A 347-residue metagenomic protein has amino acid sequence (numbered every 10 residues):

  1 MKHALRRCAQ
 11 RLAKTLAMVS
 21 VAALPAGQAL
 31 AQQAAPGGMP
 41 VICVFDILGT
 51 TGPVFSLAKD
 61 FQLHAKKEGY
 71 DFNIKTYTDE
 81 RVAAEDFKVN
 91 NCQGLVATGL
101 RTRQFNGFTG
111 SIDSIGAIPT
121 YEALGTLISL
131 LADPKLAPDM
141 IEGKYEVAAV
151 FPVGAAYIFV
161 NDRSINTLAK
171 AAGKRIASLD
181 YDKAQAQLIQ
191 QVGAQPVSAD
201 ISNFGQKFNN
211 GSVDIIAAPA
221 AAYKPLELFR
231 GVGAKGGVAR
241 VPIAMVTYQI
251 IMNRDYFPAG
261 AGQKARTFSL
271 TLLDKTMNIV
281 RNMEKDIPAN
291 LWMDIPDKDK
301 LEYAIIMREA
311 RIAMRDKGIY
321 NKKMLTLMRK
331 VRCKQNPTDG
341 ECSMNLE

Functional and structural regions predicted by a protein language model:
K2-L16: Bacterial N-terminal signal peptides that target proteins for export
A13-P25: Bacterial N-terminal signal peptides
P25-A31: Sec/Tat signal peptide C-region and signal peptidase I cleavage site
Q33-Y157, A221, R230, V238-I243: Short, glycine-/small- and polar/acidic-enriched structural segments that line small-molecule recognition paths
N73-E85, D180-K183, Q195-N210: Short helix-initiation/N-cap motifs at beta->coil->alpha
N90-Q93, G173-K174, V213: Loop/turn elements at helix/coil->beta-strand transitions in domains of secreted/extracellular proteins
T98-V192, P242-E347: Contiguous mixed-secondary-structure segments that line small-molecule binding/active-site clefts of soluble domains
Q195-A234, V238-R240, V246: Glycine- and acidic-residue-rich phosphate-binding/metal-coordinating active-site segment common to enzymes that handle
